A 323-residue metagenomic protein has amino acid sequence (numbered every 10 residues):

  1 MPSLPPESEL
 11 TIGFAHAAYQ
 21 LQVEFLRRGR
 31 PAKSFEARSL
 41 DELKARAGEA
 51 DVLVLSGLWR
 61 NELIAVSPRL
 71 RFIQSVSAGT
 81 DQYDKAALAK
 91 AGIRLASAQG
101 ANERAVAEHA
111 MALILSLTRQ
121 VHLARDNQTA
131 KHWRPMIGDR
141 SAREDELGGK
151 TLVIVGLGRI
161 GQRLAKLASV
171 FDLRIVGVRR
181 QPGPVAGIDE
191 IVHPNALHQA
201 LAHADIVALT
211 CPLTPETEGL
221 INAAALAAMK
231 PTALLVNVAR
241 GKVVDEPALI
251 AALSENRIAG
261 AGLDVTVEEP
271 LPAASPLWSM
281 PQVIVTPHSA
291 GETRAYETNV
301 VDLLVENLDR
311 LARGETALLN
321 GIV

Functional and structural regions predicted by a protein language model:
M1-A96, N222: An N-terminal-biased, well-structured beta-alpha scaffold segment characteristic of Rossmann-like dinucleotide-binding
R46-G48, I64-S67, L147, A200-A204 (+2 more regions): A short, aliphatic-rich alpha-helical micro-motif
V76-S77, R94-R104, R179, N195 (+2 more regions): Short beta->alpha connector loops at strand-helix junctions that form conserved, small/polar/Pro-enriched
I93, Q99-T151: Phosphate-binding beta-alpha-beta segment of Rossmann-like dinucleotide-binding domains, i.e., the NAD(P)
A96-H109, L123, V267-V323: C-terminal helix-to-coil terminal segments
L157-G158: Glycine-rich Rossmann-fold phosphate-binding loop(s) that bind the pyrophosphate of adenine dinucleotide cofactors
G161-Q162: N-terminal Rossmann-fold NAD(P) dinucleotide-binding loop
Q181-P276: Rossmann-like adenosine-cofactor binding region
